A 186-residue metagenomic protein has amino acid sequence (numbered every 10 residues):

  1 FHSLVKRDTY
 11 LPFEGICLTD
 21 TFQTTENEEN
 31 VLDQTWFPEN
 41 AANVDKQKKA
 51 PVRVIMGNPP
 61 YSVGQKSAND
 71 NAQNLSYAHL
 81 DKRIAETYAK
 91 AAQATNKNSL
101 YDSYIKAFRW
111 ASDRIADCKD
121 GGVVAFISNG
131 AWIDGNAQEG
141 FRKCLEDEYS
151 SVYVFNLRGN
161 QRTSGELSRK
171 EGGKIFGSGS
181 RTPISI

Functional and structural regions predicted by a protein language model:
F1-E28, N71-Q73, F141: Conserved S-adenosyl-L-methionine
F1-S3, F37-N43, A111, A137-G140 (+1 more regions): Short alpha-helical segments and helix-capping/turn motifs at coil-helix boundaries
F1-T9, C144-S151, F176-I186: C-terminal, active-site-flanking charged/polar segments
R7-L11, D120-F126: Short, glycine/acidic-rich hinge or "gate" loops at secondary-structure transitions that mediate conformational
G15-I16, A50-P60, S180-I186: Extended catalytic-interface subdomain
F22-V124, A131-G135, E148-V154: SAM-dependent methyltransferase catalytic-core segment centered on the flexible catalytic loop and adjoining short
D134, F141-C144: GTPase G-domain guanine-specificity segment
V152-S185: Class I S-adenosyl-L-methionine
